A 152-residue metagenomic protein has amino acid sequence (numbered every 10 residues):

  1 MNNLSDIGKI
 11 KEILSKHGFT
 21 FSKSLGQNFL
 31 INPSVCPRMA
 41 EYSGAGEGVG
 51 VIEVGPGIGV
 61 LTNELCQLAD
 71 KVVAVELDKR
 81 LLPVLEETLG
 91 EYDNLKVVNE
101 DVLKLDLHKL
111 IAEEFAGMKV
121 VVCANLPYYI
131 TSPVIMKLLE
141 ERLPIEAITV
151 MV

Functional and structural regions predicted by a protein language model:
M1-V152: Catalytic cores of RNA-modifying enzymes
